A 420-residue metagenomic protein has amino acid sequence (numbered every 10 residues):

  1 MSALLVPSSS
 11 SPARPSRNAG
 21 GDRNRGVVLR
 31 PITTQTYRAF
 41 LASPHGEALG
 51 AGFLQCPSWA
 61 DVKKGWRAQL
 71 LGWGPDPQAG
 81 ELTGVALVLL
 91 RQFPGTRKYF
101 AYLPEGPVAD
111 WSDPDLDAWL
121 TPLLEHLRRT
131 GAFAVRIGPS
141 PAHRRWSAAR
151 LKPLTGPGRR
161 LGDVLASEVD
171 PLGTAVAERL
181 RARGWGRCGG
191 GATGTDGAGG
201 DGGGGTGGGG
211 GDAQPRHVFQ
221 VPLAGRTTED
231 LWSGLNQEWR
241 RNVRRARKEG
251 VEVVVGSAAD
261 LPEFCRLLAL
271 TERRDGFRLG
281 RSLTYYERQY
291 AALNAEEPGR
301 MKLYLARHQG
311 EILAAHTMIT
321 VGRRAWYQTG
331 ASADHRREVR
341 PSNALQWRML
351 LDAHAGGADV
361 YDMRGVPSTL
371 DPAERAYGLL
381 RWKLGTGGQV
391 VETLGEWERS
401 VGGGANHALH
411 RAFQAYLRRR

Functional and structural regions predicted by a protein language model:
S2-N24, T34, A142, W146-T228 (+1 more regions): Active-site/acyl-donor-binding loops of N-acyltransferases
G26-A79, T83-T96, P141-R144, A149 (+2 more regions): A conserved beta-strand-loop-helix scaffold within acyl/acetyltransferase catalytic domains
P94-K98, W111, R136, H143-A148 (+1 more regions): Short catalytic/ligand-binding loop motif for oxyanion handling, primarily in non-cytosolic enzymes, centered on
A101-L103, V135, H217, A325 (+1 more regions): Hydrophobic faces of well-ordered beta-strands that scaffold small-molecule active sites in alpha/beta enzyme cores
P104-S112, G162-S167, R336-R337: The substrate-binding groove and active-site-proximal loops of carbohydrate-active enzymes, especially glycoside
D117-G131: Short, basic/hydrophobic alpha-helical segments
P122, R288-A408: Aromatic (often tryptophan-rich) hydrophobic motifs at membrane interfaces
G131-S140, V360: A short amphipathic beta-strand at an alpha->beta junction
